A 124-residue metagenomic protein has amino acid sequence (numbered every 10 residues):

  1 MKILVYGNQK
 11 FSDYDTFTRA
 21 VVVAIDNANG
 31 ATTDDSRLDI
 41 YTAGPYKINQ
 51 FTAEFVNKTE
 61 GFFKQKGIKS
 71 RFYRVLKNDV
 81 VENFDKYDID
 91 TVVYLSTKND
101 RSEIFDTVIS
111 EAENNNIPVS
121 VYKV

Functional and structural regions predicted by a protein language model:
M1-T16: Glycine-rich phosphate-binding "P-loop"
S12-V124: Acidic/glycine-enriched connector segments
